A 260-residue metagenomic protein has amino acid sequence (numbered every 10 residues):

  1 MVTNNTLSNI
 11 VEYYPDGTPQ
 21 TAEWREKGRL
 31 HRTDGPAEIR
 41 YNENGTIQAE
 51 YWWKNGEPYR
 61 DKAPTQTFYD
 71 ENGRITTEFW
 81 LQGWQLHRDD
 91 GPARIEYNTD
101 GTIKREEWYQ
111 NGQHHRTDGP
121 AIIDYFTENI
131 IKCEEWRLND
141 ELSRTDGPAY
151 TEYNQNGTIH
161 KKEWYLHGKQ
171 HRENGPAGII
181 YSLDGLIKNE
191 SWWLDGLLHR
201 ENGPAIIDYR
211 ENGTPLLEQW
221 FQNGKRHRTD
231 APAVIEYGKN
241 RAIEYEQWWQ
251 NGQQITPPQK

Functional and structural regions predicted by a protein language model:
M1-K260: Glycine/tyrosine- and acidic-biased, solvent-exposed loop/turn segments at the edges of beta-strands
